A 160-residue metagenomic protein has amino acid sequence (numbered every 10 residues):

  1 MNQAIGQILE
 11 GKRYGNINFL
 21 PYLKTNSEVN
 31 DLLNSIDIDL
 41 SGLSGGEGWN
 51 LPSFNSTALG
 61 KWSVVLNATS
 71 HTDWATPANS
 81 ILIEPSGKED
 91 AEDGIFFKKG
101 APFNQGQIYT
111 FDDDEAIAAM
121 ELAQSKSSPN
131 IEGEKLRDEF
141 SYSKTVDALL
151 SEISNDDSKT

Functional and structural regions predicted by a protein language model:
M1-L23, S27: Nucleotide-activated donor-binding/catalytic signature segment of Leloir-type glycosyltransferases, i.e., the conserved
P21-K24, N67, E84-G87: Residues at the C-termini of beta-strands that transition into short coil/loop
Y22-D37, A58, T72: Short acidic alpha-helix that forms the nucleotide-activated donor recognition element in Leloir-type transferases
D31-G48, K61: Acidic donor-binding loop of glycosyltransferase active sites
N50-S53, A68-H71: Short glycine/serine-rich donor-binding loops of glycosyltransferases
S53, W62-V65, I81-I83: Short hydrophobic beta-strand element within catalytic cores of glycosyltransferases and related nucleotide-activated
T72-L122: Change "using UDP/GDP/dTDP sugars" to "using nucleotide sugars
Q107-A118, Q124-I153: A charged, aromatic-enriched C-terminal amphipathic alpha-helix characteristic of glycosyltransferases across folds
